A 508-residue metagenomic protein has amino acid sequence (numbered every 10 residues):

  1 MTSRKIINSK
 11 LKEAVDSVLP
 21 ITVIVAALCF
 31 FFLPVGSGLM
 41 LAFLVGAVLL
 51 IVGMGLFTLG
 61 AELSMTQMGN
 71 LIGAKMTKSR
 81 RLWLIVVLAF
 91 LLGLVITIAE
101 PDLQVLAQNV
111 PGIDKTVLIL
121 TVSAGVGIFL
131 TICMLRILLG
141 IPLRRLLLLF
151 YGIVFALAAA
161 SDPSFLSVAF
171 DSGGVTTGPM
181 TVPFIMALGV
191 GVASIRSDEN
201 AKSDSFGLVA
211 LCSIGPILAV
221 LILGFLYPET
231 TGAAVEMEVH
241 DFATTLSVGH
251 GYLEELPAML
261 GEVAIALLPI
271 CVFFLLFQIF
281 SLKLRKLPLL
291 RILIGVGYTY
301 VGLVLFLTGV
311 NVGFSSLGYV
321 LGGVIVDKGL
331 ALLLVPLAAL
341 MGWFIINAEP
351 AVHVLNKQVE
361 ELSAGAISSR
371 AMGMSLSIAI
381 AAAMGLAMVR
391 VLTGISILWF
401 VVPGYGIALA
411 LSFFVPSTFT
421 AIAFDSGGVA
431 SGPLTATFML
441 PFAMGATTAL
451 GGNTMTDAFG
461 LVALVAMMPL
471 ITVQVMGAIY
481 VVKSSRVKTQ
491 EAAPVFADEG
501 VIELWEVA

Functional and structural regions predicted by a protein language model:
M1-A14, V18, G69-W83, S197-L208 (+6 more regions): Intrinsically disordered, low-complexity non-transmembrane regions of multi-pass membrane transporters
T2, C133-L148, S164, V168 (+4 more regions): Juxtamembrane and boundary regions of transmembrane helices in multi-pass small-molecule transporters and channels
N8-A14, V35-V45, T77, V110-I119 (+7 more regions): Interfacial loop-to-helix junctions that mark the boundaries of transmembrane helices in multi-pass membrane
L11-S17, M40-A47, K75-W83, L143-L148 (+3 more regions): Alpha-helical transmembrane segments and their helix-start/interface "positive-inside/aromatic belt" motifs in integral
L19-F32, G46-L56, L88-V95, G125-R136 (+10 more regions): Hydrophobic core segments of alpha-helical transmembrane domains in multi-pass membrane transport and ion-translocation
A27-L41, A61-G69, V95-V110, F129-G140 (+11 more regions): Transmembrane helix-loop junctions in multi-pass membrane proteins
A74-K75, L82-I153, A331-S412: Helix-loop-helix junctions within the multi-pass membrane cores of secondary transporters/permeases
E238-A351: Transmembrane helical segments that form the transport core of multi-pass membrane transport proteins
